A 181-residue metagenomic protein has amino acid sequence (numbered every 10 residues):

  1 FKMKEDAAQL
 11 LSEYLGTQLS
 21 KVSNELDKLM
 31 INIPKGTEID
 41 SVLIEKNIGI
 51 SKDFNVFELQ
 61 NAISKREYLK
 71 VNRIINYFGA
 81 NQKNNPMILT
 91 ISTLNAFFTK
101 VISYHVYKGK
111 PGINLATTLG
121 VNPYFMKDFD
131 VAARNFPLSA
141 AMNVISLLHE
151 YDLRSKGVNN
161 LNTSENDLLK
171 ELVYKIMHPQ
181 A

Functional and structural regions predicted by a protein language model:
F1-F57, A62-K65: Long, charge-dense, solvent-exposed interaction surfaces that engage phosphate-rich ligands
E5, Q9, S20, N24 (+4 more regions): Short, solvent-exposed positions on alpha-helices
L11, Q18, V71, L148 (+1 more regions): Conserved RecA-like P-loop NTPase ATPase core
T37-N143: Small-residue-rich helix-loop
I113-A181: Charge-biased C-terminal accessory regions appended to nucleic-acid-, cytoskeletal NTPase
